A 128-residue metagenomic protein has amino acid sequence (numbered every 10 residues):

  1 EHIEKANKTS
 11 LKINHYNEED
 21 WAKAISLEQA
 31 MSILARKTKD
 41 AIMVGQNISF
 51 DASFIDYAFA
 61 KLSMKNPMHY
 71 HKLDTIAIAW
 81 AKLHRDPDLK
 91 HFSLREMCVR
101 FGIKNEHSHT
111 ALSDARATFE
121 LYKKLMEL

Functional and structural regions predicted by a protein language model:
E1-S53, R95, V99-I103, H109: Conserved non-catalytic scaffold segment of RNase H-like nuclease domains
V44, I78, D114: A residue-level signal for conserved active-site and pocket-lining positions in enzyme catalytic cores
F50-H71: Substrate-recognition/cap helix-loop segment adjacent to the acidic, metal-dependent catalytic center of Asp-based
D51, D74, D114: Acidic active-site catalytic centers that drive phospho-/nucleotidyl reactions and related ester hydrolyses
K72-D88: Short alpha-helix plus adjacent loop in nuclease-associated cores
D86-M97: A structural motif
V99-G102, E106, L112, R116-L128: Acidic two-metal-ion nuclease catalytic site recognized across multiple nuclease folds, prominently DnaQ/RNase D-T
